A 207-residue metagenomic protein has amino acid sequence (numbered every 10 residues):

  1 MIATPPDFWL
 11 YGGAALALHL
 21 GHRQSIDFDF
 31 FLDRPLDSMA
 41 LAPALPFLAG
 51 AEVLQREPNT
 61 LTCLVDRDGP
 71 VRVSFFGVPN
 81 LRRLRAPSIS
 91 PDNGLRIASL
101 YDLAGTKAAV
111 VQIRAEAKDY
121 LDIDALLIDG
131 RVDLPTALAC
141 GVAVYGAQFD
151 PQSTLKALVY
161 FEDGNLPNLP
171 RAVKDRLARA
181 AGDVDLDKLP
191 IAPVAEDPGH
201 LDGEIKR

Functional and structural regions predicted by a protein language model:
M1-R207: Compositionally biased terminal segments of proteins
